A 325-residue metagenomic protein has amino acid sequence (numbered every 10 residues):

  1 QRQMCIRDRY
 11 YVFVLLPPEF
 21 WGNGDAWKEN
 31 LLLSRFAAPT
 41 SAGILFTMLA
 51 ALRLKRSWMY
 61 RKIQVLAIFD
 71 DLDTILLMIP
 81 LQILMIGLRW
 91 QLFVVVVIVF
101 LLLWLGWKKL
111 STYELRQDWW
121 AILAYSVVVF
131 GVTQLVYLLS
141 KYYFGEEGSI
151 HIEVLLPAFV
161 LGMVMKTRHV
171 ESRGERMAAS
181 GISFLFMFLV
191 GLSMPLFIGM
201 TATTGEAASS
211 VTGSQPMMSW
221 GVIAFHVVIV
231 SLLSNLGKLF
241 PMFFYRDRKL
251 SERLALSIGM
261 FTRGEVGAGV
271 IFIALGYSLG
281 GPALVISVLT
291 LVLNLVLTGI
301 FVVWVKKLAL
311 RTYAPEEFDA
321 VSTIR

Functional and structural regions predicted by a protein language model:
Q1-Q3, R7-L54, F188, L196-Y313: Transmembrane alpha-helices that form the ion-translocation and gating core of multi-pass ion transport proteins
D8-P17, L77, L81, M85 (+8 more regions): Alpha-helical membrane-inserting segments
F20-S34, L45-W90: Membrane-interface helix-loop-helix junctions at boundaries between adjacent transmembrane segments
R53, W58, K62, R116-Q117 (+2 more regions): Interhelical loop and helix-boundary elements at the membrane-water interface of polytopic inner-membrane proteins
K62, M177-F184, H226, V285-I286: Alpha-helical transmembrane segments of integral membrane proteins
Q64, L156, S287-V288: Hydrophobic/aromatic positions within or immediately flanking transmembrane alpha-helices of multi-pass small-molecule
Q64, V170, L250-R253: Juxtamembrane loop-helix boundary motifs flanking transmembrane segments in multi-pass membrane proteins
I68, L72-L185, E316-R325: Core mid-bundle transmembrane helix pairs that form the ion/substrate translocation pathway in diverse multi-pass
